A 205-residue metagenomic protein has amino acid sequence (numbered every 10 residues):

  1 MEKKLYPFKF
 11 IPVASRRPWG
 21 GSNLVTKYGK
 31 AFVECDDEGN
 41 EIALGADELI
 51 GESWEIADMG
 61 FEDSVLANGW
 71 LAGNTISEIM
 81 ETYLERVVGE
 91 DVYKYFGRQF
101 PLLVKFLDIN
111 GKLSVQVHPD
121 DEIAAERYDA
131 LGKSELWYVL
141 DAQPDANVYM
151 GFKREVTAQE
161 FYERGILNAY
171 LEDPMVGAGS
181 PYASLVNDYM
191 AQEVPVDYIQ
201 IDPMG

Functional and structural regions predicted by a protein language model:
M1-A158, I166-A169: Transition-metal
L44, S184, I201-D202: Hydrophobic beta-strand core residues of beta-sandwich domains
E122-I123, S184, G205: Histidine-centered metal-chelating micro-motifs
A158-A191: Short, basic/aromatic beta-hairpin or loop at an interaction surface
A178, A191-G205: Short acidic-glycine-tyrosine-enriched beta hairpin
